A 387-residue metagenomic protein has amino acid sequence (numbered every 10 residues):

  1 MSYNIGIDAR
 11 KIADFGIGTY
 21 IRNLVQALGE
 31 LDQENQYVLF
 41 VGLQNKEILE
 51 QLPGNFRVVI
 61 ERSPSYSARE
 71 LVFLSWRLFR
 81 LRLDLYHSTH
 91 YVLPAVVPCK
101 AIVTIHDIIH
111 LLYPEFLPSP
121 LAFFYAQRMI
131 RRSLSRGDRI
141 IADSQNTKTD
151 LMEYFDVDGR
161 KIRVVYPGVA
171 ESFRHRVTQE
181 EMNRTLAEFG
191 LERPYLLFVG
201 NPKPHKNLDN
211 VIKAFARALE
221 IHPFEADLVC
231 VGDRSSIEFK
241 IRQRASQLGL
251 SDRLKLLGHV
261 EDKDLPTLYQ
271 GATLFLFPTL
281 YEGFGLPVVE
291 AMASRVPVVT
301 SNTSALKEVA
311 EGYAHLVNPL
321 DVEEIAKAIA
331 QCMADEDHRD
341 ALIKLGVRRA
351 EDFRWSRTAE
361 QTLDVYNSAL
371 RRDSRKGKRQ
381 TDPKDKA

Functional and structural regions predicted by a protein language model:
M1-A387: Carbohydrate transferase catalytic cores enriched for Leloir-type hexosyltransferases
